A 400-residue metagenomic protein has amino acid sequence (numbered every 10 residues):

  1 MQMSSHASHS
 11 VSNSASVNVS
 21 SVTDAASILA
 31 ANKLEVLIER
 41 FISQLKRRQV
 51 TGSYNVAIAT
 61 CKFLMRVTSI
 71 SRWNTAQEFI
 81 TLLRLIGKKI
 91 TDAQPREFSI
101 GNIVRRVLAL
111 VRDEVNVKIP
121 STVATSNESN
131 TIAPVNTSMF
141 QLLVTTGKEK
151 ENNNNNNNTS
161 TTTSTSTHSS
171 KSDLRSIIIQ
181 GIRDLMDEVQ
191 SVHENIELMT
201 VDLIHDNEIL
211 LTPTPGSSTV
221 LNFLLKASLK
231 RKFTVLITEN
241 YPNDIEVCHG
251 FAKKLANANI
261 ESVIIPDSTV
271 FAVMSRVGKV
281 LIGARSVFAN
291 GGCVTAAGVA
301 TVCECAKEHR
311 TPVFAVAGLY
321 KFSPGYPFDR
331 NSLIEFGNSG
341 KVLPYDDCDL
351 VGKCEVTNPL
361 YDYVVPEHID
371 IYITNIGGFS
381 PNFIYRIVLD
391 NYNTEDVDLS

Functional and structural regions predicted by a protein language model:
Q2-H9, A15-K148: Long amphipathic alpha-helical segments
S10-S14, N153-N158: Intrinsically disordered, low-complexity regions enriched in glycine and serine
L34, I38, S53-A57, C61 (+10 more regions): Generic structural signal for well-ordered, non-membrane alpha-helical segments in soluble metabolic enzymes
E39-K46, I179-I182, K232-F233, I282-F288: Glycine/charged-rich beta-loop-alpha catalytic/anionic-binding loops adjacent to active sites
M65, S69, E197-H205, L224-L225: Generic structural signal for well-ordered alpha-helical scaffold segments
A109, V115-N153, S160, S164-D206 (+1 more regions): Ligand-binding beta-strand-loop-alpha-helix segment within the catalytic cores of soluble metabolic enzymes
L210-V220: Gly/Ser/Thr-rich loops at beta-strand to alpha-helix junctions that form or flank small-molecule/cofactor-binding
V220-L221, A227-K232, T238-S400: Conserved phosphate- and dinucleotide-binding cores of soluble alpha/beta proteins, encompassing both enzyme active
